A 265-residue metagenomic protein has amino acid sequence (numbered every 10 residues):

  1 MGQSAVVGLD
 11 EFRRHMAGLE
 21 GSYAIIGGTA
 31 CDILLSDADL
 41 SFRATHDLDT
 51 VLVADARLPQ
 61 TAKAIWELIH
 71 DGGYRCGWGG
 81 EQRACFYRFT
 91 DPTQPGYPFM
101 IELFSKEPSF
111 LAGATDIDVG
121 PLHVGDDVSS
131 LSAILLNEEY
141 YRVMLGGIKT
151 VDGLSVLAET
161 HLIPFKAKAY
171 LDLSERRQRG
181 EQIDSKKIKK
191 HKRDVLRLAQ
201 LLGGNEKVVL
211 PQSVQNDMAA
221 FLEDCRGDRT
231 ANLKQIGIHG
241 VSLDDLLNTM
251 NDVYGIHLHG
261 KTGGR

Functional and structural regions predicted by a protein language model:
M1-R265: Compositionally biased terminal segments of proteins
